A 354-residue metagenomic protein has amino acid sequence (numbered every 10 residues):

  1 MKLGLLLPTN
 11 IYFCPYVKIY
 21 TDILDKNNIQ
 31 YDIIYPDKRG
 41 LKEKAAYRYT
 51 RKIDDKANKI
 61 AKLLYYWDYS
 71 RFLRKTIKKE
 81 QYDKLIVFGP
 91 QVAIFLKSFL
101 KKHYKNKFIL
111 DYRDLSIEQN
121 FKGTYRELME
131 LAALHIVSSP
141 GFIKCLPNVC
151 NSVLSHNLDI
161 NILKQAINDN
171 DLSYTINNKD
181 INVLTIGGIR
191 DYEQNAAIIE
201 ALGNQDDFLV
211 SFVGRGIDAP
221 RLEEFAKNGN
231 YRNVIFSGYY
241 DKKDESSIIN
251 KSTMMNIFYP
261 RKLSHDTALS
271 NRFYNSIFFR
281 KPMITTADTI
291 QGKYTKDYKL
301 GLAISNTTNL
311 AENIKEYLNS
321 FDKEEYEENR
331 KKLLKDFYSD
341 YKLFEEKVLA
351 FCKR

Functional and structural regions predicted by a protein language model:
M1-R39, E80, L134, E200-N204: N-terminal subdomain of nucleotide-sugar transferases
L5-L6, I136, L172-E193, I198-Q205 (+1 more regions): Conserved donor-binding/catalytic core segment of Leloir-type glycosyltransferases
D22, W67-K75, I94-S98, K102-H103 (+1 more regions): Membrane-proximal helix-turn-helix segments that form the acceptor-binding/catalytic region of lipid-linked
I117, E130-N178: Donor nucleotide-sugar binding/catalytic pocket of nucleotide-sugar-dependent glycosyltransferases
N170, T307-E312, N319-K353: A charged, aromatic-enriched C-terminal amphipathic alpha-helix characteristic of glycosyltransferases across folds
I186-I189, L209-L222, G238: Glycosyltransferase donor-sugar binding loop
E193, K243-I248, M255-F278, T285-K293: Nucleotide-sugar-dependent
P220-S247: Nucleotide-activated donor-binding/catalytic signature segment of Leloir-type glycosyltransferases, i.e., the conserved
